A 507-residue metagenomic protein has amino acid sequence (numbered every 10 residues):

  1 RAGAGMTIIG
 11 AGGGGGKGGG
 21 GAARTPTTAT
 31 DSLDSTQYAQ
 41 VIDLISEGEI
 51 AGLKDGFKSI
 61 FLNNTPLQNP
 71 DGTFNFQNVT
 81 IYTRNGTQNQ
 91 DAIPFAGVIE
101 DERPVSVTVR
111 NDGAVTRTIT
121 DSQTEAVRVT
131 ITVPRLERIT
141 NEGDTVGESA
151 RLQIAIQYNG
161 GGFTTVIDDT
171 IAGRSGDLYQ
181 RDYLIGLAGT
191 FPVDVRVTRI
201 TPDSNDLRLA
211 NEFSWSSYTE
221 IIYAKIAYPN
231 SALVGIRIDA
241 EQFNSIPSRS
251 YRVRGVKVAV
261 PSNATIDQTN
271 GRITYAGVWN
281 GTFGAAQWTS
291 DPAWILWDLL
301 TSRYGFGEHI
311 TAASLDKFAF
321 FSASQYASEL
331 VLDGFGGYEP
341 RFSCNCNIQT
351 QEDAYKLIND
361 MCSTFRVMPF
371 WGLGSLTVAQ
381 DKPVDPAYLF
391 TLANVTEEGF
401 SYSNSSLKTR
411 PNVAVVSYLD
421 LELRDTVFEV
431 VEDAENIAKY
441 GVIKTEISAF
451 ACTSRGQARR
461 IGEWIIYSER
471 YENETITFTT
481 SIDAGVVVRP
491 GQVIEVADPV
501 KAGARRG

Functional and structural regions predicted by a protein language model:
A2-A11, G15-G16, R24-V41, G48-S59 (+3 more regions): C-terminal extracytoplasmic interaction modules
D43-I50, I131-T145: Short amphipathic, basic-aromatic surface patches that mediate peripheral association with negatively charged
G52-F57, I139-Q153, R489: Short coil-to-beta strand junction motifs in C2/discoidin
S59-T65, I156-F163: Short strand-turn-strand beta-turns centered on an Asx-Gly dipeptide
L62-G97, R103, Y179-F243, Y338-P411 (+1 more regions): Short beta-strand-centered interaction patches in the first periplasmic/extracellular domains of large envelope
G72-T73, T164-G176: Solvent-exposed serine/threonine-rich low-complexity stretches and specific carbohydrate-binding patches
R103-R117, L136-N141, R151-I154, Y158 (+3 more regions): Exposed low-complexity, polar/acidic, P/S/T/G-rich flexible segments that act as propeptides, protease-susceptible
D121-R128: Extended extracellular/luminal ectodomain segments enriched in beta-structured repeat modules
